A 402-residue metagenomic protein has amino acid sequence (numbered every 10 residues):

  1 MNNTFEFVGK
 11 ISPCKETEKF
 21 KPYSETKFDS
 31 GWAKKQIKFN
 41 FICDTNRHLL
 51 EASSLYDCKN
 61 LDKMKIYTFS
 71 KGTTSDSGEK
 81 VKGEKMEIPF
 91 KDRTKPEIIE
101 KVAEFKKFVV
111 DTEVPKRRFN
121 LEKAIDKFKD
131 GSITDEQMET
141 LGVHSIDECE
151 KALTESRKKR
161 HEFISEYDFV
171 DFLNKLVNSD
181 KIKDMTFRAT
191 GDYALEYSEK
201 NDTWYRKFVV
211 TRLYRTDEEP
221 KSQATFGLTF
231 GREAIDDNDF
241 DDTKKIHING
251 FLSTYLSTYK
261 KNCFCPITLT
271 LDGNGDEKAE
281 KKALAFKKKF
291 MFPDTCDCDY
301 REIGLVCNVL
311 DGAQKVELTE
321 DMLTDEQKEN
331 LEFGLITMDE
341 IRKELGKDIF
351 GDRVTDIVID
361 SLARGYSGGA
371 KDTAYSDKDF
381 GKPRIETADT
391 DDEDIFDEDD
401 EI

Functional and structural regions predicted by a protein language model:
M1-I402: OB-fold and OB-like single-stranded nucleic-acid-recognition modules and their adjacent interaction interfaces
